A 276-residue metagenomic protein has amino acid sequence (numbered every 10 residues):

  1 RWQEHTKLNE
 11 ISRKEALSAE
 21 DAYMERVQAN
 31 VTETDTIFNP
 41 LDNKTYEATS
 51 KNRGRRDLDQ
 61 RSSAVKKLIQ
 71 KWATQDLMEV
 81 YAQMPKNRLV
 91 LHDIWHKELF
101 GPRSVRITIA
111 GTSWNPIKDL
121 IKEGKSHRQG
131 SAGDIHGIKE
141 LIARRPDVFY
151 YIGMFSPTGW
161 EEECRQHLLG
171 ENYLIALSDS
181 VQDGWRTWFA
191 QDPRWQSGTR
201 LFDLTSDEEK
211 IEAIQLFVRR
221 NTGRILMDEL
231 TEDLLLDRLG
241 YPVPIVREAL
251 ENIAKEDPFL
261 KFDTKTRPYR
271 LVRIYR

Functional and structural regions predicted by a protein language model:
W2-G124: Extended, compositionally biased accessory segments flanking or bridging domains
F100-L120, P146, T158-E212: Charged, structured surface patches that assemble and position nucleic-acid processing machinery
P116-I138: Mg2+/Mn2+-dependent nuclease catalytic core
G133-F149: Short, basic/hydrophobic alpha-helical segments
D207-L239, P244-E248: Short amphipathic alpha-helical interface segments
L235, L250-D257: Basic amphipathic alpha-helical segments that dock to polyanions
A254-T266: A short, conserved structural fragment
T264-R276: Short, cationic-aromatic polyanion-contact patches
